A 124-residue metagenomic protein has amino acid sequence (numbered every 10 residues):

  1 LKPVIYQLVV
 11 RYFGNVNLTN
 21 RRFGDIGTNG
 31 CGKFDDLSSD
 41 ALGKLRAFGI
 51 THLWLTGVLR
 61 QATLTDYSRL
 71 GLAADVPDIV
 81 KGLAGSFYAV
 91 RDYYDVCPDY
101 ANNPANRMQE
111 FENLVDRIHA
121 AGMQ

Functional and structural regions predicted by a protein language model:
L1-Q124: N-terminal structural segment of carbohydrate-active enzymes
